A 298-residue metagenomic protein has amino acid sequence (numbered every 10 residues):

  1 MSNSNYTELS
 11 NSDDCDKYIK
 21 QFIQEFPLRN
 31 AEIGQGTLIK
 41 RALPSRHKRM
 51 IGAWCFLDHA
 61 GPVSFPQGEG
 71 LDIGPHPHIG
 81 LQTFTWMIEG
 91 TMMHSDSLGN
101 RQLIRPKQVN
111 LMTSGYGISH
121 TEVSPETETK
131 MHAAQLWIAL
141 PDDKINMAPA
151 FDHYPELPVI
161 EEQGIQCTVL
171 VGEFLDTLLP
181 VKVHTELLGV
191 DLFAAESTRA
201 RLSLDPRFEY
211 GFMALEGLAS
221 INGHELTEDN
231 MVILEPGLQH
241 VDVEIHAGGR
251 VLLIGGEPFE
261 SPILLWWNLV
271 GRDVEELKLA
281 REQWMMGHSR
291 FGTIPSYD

Functional and structural regions predicted by a protein language model:
M1-D298: Jelly-roll (double-stranded beta-helix
